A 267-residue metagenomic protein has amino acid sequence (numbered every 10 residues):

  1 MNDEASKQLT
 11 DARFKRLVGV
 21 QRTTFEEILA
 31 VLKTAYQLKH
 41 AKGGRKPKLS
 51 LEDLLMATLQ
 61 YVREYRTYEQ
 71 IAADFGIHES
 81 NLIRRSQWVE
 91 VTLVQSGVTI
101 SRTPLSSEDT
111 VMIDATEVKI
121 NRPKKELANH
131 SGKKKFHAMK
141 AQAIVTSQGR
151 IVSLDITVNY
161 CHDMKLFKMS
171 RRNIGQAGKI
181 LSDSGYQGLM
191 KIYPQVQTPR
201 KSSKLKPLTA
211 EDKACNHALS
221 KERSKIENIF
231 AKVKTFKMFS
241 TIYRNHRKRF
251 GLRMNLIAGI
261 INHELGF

Functional and structural regions predicted by a protein language model:
M1-G43, G188: Charged, often Cys/His-bearing segments associated with DNA-binding zinc-finger transcription factors
T34-L38, R63-T67, V91, Q95: Short helix-loop boundary/capping segments at the starts of domains
K39-D53: Active-site-flanking structural segment that lines cofactor/substrate pockets
G44-R45, T58, T99, K140: Short, charged beta->alpha transition segments
S50-E64: Short, amphipathic alpha-helical "recognition" segments used to contact nucleic acids or chromatin
L51, Y68-F267: Short, well-ordered secondary-structure "scaffold" segments embedded in the functional core of diverse domains
